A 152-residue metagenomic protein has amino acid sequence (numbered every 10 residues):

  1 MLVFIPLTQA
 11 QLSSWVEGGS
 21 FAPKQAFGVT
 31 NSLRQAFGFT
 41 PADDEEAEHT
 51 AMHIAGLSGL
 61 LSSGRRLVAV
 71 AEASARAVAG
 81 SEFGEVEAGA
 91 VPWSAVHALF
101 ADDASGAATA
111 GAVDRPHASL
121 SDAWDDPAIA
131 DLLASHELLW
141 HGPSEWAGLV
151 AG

Functional and structural regions predicted by a protein language model:
M1-A47: Long, hydrophobic N-terminal alpha-helical segment
I5-P6, V70-E72: Conserved beta-strand segments of the P-loop GTPase G domain that flank and frequently precede/overlap
E17-P23, G59-L67, S74-G80: Generic structural signal for short, solvent-exposed loop/turn connectors between secondary structure elements
P41-R66, A71, E85-W93, H97: Divalent-cation
A71, A75-G152: Glycine-rich, aromatic-bearing surface loops/beta-hairpins
